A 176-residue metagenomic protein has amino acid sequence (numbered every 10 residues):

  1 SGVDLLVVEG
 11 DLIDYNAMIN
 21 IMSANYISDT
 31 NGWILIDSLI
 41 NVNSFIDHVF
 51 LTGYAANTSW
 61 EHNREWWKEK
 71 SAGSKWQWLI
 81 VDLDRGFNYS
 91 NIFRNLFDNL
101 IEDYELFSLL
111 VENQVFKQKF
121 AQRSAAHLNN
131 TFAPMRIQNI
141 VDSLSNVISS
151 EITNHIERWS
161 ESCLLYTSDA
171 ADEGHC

Functional and structural regions predicted by a protein language model:
S1, L6-S168: Middle-to-C-terminal accessory/interaction subdomains
Y166-C176: Single conserved hydrophobic/aromatic residue that forms the stacking wall/gate of nucleotide- or nucleobase-binding
